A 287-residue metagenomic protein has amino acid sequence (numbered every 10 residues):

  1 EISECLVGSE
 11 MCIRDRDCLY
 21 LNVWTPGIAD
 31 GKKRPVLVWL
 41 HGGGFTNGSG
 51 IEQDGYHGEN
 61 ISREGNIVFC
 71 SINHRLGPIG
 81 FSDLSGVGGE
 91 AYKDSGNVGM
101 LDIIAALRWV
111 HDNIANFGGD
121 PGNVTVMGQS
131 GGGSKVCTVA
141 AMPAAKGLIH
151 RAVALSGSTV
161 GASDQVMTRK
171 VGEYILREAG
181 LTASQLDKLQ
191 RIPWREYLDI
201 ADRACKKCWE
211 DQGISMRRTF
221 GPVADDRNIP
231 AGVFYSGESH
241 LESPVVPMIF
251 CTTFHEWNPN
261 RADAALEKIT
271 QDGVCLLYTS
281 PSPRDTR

Functional and structural regions predicted by a protein language model:
E1-G8, I13, Y278-R287: Single conserved hydrophobic/aromatic residue that forms the stacking wall/gate of nucleotide- or nucleobase-binding
S9-E10, R14-N97, P121, M216 (+1 more regions): Non-catalytic accessory segments of hydrolases
D94-I114: Alpha/beta-hydrolase active-site loop
G119-M127: Alpha/beta-hydrolase fold nucleophile elbow
P121, L148-I149: Core-facing hydrophobic residues within beta-strands of well-ordered domains
G128, G132: Gly/Ala-rich beta-loop-alpha elbow adjacent to hydrolase catalytic centers
G133-A144: Short glycine-enriched nucleophile-adjacent loop and the immediately C-terminal alpha-helix near the catalytic center
K146, L155-G273: Substrate-access "cap/lid" subdomains that shape and gate the entrance to catalytic or ligand-binding pockets
